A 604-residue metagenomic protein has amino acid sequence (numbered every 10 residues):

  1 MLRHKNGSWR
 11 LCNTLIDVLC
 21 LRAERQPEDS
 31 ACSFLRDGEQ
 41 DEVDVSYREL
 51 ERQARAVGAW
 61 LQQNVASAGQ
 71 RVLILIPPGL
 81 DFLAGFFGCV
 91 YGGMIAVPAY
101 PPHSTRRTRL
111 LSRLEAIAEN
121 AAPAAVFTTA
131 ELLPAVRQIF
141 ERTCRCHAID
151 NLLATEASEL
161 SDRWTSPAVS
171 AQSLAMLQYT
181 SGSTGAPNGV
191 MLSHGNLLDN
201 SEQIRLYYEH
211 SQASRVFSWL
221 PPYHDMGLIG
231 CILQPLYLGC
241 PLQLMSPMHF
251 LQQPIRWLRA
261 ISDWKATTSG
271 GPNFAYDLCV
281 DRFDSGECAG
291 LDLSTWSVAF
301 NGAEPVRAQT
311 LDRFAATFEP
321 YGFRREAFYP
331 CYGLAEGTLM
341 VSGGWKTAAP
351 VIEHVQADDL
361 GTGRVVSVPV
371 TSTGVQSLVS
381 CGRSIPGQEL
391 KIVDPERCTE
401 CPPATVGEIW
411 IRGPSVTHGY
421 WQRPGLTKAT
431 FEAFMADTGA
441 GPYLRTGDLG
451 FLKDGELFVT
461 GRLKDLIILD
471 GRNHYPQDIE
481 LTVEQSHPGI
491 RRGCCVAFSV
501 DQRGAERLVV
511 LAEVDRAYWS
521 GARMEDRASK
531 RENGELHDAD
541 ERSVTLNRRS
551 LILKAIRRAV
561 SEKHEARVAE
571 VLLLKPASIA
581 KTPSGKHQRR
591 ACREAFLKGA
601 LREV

Functional and structural regions predicted by a protein language model:
P27-S30, L160-A186, N196, N200 (+2 more regions): Conserved pre-ATP/AMP-binding loop-to-beta segment of ANL
C32-A84, S104-S112, A168, G189-L198: Conserved AMP-binding/adenylate-forming core of the ANL superfamily
V126, S262, S269, G413 (+4 more regions): AMP-binding/adenylate-forming catalytic core of the ANL superfamily
L198-R215, D225-T267, R282-E287: Conserved AMP-binding/adenylation subdomain of ANL enzymes
A266-G270, R282-V375, E389, R397-C398: Gly/Ser/Thr-rich phosphate-binding loop
A357-L378, E396-T399, V416-G447, E480: Conserved ANL (AMP-binding/adenylate-forming) active-site segment centered on the GW(Y/F)…HTG consensus within
R364-W410, D454: Conserved beta-loop-beta connector loops within the AMP-binding
G493-C494, E506, R558-H587, A600-V604: AMP-binding/adenylate-forming catalytic domain of the ANL superfamily
